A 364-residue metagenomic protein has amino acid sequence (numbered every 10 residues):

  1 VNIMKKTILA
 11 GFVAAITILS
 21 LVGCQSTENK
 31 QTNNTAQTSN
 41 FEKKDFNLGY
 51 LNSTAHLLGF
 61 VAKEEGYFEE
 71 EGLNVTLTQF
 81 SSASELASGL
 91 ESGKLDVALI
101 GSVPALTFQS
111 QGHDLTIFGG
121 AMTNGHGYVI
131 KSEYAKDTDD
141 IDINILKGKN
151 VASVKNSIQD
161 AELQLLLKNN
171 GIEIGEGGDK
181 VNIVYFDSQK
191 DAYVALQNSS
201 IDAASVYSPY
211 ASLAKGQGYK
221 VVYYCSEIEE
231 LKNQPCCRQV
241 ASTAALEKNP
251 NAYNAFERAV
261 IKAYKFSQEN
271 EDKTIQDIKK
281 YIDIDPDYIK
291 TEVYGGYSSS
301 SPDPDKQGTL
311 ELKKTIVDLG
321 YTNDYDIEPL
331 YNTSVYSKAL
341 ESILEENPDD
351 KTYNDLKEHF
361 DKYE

Functional and structural regions predicted by a protein language model:
V1-V22: Sec-dependent bacterial lipoprotein signal peptides
L21-T35: Bacterial lipoprotein signal-peptidase II cleavage site
Q31, T35-V184, D202-S208, V221-C225 (+2 more regions): Short, glycine-/small- and polar/acidic-enriched structural segments that line small-molecule recognition paths
L57-V61, E65-G66, S88, S92 (+13 more regions): Solvent-exposed, polar/charged alpha-helical surfaces in well-ordered, non-transmembrane soluble domains, broadly
T76, S84, D179-I183, T291-S300 (+1 more regions): Short linear loop/turn motifs
S102-P104, G177, D191-K280: Pocket-lining segment of extracytoplasmic ligand-binding domains
E247-Y325: Secondary-structure end/capping motifs
V317-E364: Conserved C-terminal helix/tail region of periplasmic/extracytoplasmic solute-binding proteins
